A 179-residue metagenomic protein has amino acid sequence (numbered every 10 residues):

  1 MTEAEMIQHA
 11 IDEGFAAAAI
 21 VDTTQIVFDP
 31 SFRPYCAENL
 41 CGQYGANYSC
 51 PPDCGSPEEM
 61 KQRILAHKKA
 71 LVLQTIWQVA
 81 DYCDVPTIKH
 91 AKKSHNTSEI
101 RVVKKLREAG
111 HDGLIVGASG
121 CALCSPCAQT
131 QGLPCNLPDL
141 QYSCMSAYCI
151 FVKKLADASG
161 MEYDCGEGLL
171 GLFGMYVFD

Functional and structural regions predicted by a protein language model:
M1-D22: TRNA-binding/sensing appendages of the translation machinery
A16-A19, T23-N39, Y44-N47, P51-D179: Catalytic cores of enzyme domains
